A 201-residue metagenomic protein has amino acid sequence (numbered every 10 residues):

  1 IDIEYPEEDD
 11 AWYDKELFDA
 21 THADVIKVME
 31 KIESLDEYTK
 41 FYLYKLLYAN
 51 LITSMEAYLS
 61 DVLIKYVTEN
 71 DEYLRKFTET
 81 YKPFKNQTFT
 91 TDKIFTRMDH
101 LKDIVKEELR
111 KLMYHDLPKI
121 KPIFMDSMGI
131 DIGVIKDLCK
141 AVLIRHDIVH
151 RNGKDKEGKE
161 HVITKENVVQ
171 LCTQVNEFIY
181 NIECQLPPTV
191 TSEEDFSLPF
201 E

Functional and structural regions predicted by a protein language model:
I1-E16, A20-A23, G133-D147, R151-E201: Polyanionic, low-complexity intrinsically disordered segments
D2-L138: Helix-loop junctions and short alpha-helical segments
